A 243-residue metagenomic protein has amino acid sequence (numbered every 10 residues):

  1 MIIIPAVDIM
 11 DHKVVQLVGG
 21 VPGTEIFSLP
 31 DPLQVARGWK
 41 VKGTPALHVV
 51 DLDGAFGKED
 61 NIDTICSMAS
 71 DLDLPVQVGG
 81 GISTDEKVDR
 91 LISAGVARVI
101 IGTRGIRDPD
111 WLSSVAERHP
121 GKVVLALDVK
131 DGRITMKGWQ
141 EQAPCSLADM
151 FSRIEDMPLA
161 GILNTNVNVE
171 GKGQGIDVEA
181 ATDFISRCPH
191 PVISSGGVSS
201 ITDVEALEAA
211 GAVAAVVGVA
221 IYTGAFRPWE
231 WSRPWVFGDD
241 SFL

Functional and structural regions predicted by a protein language model:
I2-A6, A46, D73-Q77, A97-I100 (+5 more regions): Structural preference for beta-strand elements that scaffold enzyme active sites
V7, D51, T103-R104, L127-V129 (+3 more regions): Short secondary-structure boundary segments
D11-G23, D89, V96-E170, D240: Conserved anion-binding
K13-E59: N-terminal beta-alpha supersecondary unit
S28-K40, T84-D89, Q142-R153: Short, acidic/polar
P45-T64, T103, L163-Q174: Glycine-rich, proline-tolerant flexible connector loops at the mouths of alpha/beta enzymes
E59-C66, Q140-D149, Q174-T182: Charged helix-capping and loop-helix junction motifs
D63, L72, V76-R98, W111 (+2 more regions): Catalytic cores of alpha/beta
